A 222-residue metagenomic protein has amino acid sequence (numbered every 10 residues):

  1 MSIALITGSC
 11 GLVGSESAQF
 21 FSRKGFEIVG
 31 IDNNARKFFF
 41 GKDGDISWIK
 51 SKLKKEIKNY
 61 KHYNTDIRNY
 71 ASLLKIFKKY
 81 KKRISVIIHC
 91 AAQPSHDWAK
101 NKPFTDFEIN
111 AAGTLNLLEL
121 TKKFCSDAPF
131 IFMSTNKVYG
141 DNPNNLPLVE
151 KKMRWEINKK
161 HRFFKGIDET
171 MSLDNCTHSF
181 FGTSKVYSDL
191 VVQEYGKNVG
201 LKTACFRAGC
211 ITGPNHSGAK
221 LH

Functional and structural regions predicted by a protein language model:
M1-G209: N-terminal Rossmann-like NAD(P)+-binding domain of SDR-like oxidoreductases, especially those catalyzing
I109, G213-H222: Substrate-binding strand-loop-helix patch in Rossmann-like NAD(P)-dependent oxidoreductase/epimerase domains
